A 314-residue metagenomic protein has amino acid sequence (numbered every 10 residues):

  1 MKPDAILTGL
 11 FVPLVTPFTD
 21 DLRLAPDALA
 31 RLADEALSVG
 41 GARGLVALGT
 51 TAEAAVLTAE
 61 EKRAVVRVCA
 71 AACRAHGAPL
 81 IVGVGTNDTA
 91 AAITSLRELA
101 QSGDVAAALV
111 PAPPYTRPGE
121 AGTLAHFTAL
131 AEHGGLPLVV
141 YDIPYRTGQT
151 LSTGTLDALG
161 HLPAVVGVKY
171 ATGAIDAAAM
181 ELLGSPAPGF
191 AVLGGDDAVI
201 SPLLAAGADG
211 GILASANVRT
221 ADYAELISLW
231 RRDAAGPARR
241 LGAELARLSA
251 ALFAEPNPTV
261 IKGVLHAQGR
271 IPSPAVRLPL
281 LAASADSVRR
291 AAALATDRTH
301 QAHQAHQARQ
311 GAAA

Functional and structural regions predicted by a protein language model:
K2-T150: Active-site beta->alpha loop and helix N-cap motifs at the rims of alpha/beta catalytic domains
L22, A36, C69, L130 (+5 more regions): Conserved, mostly hydrophobic/aromatic
P26-A33, T153, A285-A295: Short, amphipathic alpha-helical "lid/cap" segments that border enzyme active or binding sites
L29, V66, A92, L96 (+5 more regions): A general structural signal for well-ordered alpha-helical segments in protein cores
A71-A78, S102-D104, G134-L136, G160-A164 (+3 more regions): Short helix-capping segments at alpha-helix termini
E132, P144-F253: Catalytic alpha/beta core domains of metabolic enzymes, predominantly
P202-A314: Structured C-terminal cap/extension of enzyme domains
